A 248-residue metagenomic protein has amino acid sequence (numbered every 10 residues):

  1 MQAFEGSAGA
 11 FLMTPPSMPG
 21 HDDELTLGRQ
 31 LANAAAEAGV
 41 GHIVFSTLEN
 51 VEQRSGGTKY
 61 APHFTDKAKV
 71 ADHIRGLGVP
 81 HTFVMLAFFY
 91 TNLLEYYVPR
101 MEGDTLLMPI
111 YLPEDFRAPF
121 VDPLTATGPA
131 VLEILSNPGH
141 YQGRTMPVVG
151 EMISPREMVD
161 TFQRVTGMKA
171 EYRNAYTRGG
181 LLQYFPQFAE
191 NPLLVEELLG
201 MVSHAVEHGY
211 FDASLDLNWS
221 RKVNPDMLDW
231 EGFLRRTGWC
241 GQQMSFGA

Functional and structural regions predicted by a protein language model:
A3-E5, L12-T26, N33-H42, E49-E171 (+2 more regions): Oxidoreductase cofactor-interface core, primarily capturing Rossmann-like NAD(P)-dependent enzymes
L31, V70, R75, A213-R221: Short, charged low-complexity linear motifs
R178-A248: A hydrophobic C-terminal alpha-helical subdomain
